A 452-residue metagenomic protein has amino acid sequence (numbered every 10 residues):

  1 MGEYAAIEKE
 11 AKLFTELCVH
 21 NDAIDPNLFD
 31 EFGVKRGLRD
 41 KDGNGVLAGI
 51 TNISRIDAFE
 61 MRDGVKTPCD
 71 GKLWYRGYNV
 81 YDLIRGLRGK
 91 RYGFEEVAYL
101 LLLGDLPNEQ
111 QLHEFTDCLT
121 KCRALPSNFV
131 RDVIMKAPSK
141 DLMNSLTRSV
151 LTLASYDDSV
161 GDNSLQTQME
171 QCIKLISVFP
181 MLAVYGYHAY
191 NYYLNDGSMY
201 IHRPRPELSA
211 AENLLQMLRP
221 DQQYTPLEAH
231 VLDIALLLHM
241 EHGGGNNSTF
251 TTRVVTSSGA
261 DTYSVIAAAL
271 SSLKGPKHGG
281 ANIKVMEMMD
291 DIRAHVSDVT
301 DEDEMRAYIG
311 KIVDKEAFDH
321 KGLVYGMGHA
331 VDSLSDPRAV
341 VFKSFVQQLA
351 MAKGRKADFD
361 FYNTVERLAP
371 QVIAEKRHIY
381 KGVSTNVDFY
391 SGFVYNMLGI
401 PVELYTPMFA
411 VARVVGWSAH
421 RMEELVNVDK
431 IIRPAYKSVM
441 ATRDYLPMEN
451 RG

Functional and structural regions predicted by a protein language model:
M1-G452: Non-transmembrane, aqueous-exposed alpha-helical and coiled segments at domain scale
